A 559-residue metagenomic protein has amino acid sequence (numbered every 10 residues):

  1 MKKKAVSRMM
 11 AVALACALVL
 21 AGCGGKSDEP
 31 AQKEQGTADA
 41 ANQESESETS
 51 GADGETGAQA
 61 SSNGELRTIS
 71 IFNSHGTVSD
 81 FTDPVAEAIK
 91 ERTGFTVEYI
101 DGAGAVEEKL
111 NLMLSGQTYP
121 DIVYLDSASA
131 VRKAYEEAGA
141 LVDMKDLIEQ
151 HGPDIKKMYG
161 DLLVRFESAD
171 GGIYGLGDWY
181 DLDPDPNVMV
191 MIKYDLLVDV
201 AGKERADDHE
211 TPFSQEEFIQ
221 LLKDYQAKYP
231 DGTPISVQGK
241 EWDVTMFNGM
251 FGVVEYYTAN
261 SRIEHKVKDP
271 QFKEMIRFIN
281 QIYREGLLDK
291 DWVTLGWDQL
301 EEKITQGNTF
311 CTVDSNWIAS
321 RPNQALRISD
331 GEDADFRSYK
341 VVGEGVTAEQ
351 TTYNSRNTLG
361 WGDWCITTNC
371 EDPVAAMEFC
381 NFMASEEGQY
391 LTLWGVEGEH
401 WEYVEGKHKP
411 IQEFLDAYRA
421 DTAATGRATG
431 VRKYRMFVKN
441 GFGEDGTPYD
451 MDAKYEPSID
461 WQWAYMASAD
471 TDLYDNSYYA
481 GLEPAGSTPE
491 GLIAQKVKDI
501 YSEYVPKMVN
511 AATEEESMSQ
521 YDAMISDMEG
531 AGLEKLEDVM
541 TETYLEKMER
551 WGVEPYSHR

Functional and structural regions predicted by a protein language model:
M1-M10: Bacterial N-terminal signal peptides that target proteins for export
L18-G22: C-terminal motif of bacterial Sec signal peptides marking the signal peptidase cleavage site
G24-T211, M246, E255-T258, I263-V267 (+2 more regions): Conserved N-terminal structural module of periplasmic/extracytoplasmic solute-binding proteins
V78, T82, F272-I276, N280 (+1 more regions): Structured alpha-helical segments in the cores of large, soluble enzyme domains
A105-L112, S127-A130, Y159-L162, F218-K228 (+4 more regions): Short alpha-helical segments and helix-capping/turn motifs at coil-helix boundaries
K133, W242-Y257, N280-K439: Extracytoplasmic/periplasmic substrate-binding proteins
K145-I148, S168-W242, Y257-K303, N308 (+4 more regions): Helix-loop-helix "hinge/cap" segment bordering the ligand-binding cleft or interdomain interface
F382, E386-K507, A512: Conserved small-residue motifs centered on glycine
